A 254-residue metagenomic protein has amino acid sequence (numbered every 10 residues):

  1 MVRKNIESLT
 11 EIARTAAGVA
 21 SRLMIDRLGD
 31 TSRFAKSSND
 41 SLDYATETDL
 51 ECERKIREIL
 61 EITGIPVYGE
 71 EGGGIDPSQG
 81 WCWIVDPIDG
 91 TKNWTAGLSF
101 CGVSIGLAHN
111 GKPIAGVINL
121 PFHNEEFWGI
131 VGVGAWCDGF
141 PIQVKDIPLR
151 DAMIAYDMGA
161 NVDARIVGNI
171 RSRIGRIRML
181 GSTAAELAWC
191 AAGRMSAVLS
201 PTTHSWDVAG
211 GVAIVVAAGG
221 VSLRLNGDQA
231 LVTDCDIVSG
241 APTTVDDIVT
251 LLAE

Functional and structural regions predicted by a protein language model:
M1-I88: N-terminal subdomain of lithium-sensitive/metallo-dependent phosphomonoesterases centered on the IMPase/IPPase/PAP
A20, M24-R27, D49, L60 (+7 more regions): Residue-level signal for inorganic ion chemistry
T31, C101, G129-V133, V216 (+1 more regions): A short, compositionally biased
E58, P77-V133: DPxDG-like acidic metal-binding loop motif
I65, G80-C82, I114, A152 (+1 more regions): Conserved acidic residues
G69-E71, G139, G181: Short loop/edge segments at beta-strand edges and connector loops that shape dinucleotide/nucleotide cofactor-binding
N110, D138-G139: Short strand-turn-strand beta-turns centered on an Asx-Gly dipeptide
V144-E254: An extended, acidic
